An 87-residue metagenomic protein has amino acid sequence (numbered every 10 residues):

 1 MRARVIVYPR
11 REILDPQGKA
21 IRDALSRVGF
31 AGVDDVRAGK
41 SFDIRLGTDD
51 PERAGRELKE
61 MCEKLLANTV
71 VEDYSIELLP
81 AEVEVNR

Functional and structural regions predicted by a protein language model:
M1-R10, K40-I44: Short glycine-/aliphatic-rich beta-strand segments at the starts of folded cytosolic domains
V7, L46-T48, L78: Hydrophobic residues in beta-strands and at strand termini
E12-V28: Short amphipathic alpha-helix segments
I13-P16, D50-R56: Short, conserved charged micro-motifs
G29-D34, D73: A short linear hydrophobic-aromatic micro-motif
D34, A38-D49: Short, charge-patterned binding micro-sites
G55-N86: C-terminal structural segments of small proteins and small subunits
